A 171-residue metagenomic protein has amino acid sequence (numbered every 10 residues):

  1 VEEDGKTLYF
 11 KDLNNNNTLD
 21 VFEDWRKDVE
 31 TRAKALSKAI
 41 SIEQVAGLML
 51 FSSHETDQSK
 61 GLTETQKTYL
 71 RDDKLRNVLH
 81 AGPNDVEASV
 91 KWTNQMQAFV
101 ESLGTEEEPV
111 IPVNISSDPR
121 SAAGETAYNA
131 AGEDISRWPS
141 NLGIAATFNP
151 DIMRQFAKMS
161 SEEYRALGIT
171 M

Functional and structural regions predicted by a protein language model:
V1-M171: N-terminal beta-rich core of secreted/periplasmic extracellular enzymes
